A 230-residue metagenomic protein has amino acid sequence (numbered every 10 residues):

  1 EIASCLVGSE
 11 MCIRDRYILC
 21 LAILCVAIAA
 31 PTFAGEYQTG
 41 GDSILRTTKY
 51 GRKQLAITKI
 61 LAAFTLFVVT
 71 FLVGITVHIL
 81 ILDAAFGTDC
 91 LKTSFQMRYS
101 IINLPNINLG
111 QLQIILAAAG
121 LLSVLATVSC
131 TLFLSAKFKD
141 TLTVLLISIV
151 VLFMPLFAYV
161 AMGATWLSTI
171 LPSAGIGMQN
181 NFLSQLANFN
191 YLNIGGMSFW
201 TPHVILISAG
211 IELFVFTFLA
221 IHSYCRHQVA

Functional and structural regions predicted by a protein language model:
E1-G8: Single conserved hydrophobic/aromatic residue that forms the stacking wall/gate of nucleotide- or nucleobase-binding
M11-C12: Active-site loops and adjacent core secondary-structure elements that bind or stabilize anionic groups
D15-G35: Long, hydrophobic alpha-helical segments
C25-A29, G41, C130, A220: Hydrophobic/aromatic residues in alpha-helical transmembrane segments
T32-L66: Helix-loop-helix units of permease transmembrane domains in multi-pass membrane transporters, especially ABC
K53-G74, H78, I115, A119: Alpha-helical transmembrane segments of multi-pass membrane proteins
G87-Q111, L142-L145, V151-H227: Terminal transmembrane helical anchor/hairpin motif
Q113-L152: A structural motif at transmembrane helix-loop-helix junctions in multipass membrane proteins
